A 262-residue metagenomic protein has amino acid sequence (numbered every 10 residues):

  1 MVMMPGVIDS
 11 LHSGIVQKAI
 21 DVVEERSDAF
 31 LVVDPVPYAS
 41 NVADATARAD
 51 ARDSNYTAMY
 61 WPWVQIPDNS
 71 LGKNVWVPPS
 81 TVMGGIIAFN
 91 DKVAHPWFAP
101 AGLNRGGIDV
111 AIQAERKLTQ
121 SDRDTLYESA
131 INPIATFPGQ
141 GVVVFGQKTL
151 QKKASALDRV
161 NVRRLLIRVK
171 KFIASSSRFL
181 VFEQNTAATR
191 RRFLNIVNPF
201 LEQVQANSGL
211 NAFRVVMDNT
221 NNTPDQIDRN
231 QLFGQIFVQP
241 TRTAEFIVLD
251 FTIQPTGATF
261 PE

Functional and structural regions predicted by a protein language model:
M1-E262: Structured, hydrophobic secondary-structure cores that serve as assembly/anchoring elements
